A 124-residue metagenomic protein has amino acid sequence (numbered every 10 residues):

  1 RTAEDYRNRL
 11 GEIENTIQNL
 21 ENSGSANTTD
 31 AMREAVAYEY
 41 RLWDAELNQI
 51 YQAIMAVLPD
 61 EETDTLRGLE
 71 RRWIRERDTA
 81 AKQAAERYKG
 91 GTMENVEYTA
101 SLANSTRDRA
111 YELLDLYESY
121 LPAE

Functional and structural regions predicted by a protein language model:
R1-E124: N-terminal alpha-helical modules
